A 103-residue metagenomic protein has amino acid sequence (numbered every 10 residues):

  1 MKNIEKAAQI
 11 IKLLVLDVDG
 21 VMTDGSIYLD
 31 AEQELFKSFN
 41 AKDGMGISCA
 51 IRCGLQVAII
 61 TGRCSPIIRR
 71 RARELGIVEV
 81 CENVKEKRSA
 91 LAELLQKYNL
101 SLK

Functional and structural regions predicted by a protein language model:
M1-N3, K42-M45, A92-L95: A generic local structural motif
M1-V18: Non-catalytic pre-domain segments flanking phosphatase-related domains
E5, S26-S48: Basic, amphipathic juxtamembrane/active-site segments that coordinate anionic phosphate or diphosphate groups
L13, I68-K103: C-terminal cap/substrate-recognition subdomain and adjoining C-terminal extension of metal-dependent phosphatase-like
V15, D19, G54, R63 (+1 more regions): Conserved functional loop/turn residues at catalytic and ligand-binding sites
V21-D24: Short acidic, Gly/Ser-rich segments with clustered Asp/Glu that frequently serve as metal-coordination loops in enzyme
K42, R63-C64, K85-E86: Short beta->alpha linker loops
I47-R71, C81-E82: Substrate-recognition element of Asp-dependent hydrolases with the DxDx(T/V) motif
